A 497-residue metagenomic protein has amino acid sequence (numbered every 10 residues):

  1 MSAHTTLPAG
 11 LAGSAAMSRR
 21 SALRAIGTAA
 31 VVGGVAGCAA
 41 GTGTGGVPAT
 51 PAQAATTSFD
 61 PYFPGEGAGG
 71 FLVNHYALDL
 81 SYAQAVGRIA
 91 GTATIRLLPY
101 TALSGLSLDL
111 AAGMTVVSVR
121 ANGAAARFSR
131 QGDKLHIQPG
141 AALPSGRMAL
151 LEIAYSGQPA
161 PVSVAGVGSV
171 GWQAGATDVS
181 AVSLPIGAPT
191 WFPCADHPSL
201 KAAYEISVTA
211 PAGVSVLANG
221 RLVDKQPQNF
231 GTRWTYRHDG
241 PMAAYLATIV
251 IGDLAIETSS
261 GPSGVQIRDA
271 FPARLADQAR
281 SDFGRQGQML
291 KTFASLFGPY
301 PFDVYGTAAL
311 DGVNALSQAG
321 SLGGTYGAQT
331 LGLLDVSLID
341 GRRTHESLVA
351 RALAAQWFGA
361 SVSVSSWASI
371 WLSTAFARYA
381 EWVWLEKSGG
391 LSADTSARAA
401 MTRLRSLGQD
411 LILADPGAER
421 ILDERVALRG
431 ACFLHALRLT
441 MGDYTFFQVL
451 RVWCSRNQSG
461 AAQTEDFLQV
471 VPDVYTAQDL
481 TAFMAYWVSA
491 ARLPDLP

Functional and structural regions predicted by a protein language model:
A3-T5, R19-V31, A39-A90, A174-T177 (+1 more regions): N-terminal, polar/Ser/Thr-rich
D60, E152-D253: Extended, low-hydrophobicity, Ser/Thr/Pro/Gly-biased non-transmembrane segments
A93, C194, S207-S215, Y236-R237 (+5 more regions): Zn2+-dependent metallopeptidase catalytic core
R96-G113, E205-T209: Surface-exposed beta-strand/loop patches in extracellular or lumenal glycoproteins
A111-Q173: A surface-exposed beta-strand-loop module
V179, T235, D253-Q356, A360-S369: Juxtacatalytic substrate-recognition/specificity segment
S321, R456-P497: Beta/coil-rich, acidic/histidine-enriched accessory regions frequently appended to metallopeptidases
A368-I370, T374-M441, N457, A485-L496: Acidic/His/Gly-enriched intrinsically disordered linker/tail segments that often contain short helix/coil "MoRF-like"
